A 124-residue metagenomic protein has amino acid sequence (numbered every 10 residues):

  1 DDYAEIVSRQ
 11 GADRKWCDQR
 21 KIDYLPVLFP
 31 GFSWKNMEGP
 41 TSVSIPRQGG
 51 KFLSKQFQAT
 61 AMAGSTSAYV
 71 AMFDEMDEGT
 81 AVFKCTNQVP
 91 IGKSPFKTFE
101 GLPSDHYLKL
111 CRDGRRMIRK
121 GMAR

Functional and structural regions predicted by a protein language model:
D1-R124: Glycan-processing catalytic domains of CAZymes
